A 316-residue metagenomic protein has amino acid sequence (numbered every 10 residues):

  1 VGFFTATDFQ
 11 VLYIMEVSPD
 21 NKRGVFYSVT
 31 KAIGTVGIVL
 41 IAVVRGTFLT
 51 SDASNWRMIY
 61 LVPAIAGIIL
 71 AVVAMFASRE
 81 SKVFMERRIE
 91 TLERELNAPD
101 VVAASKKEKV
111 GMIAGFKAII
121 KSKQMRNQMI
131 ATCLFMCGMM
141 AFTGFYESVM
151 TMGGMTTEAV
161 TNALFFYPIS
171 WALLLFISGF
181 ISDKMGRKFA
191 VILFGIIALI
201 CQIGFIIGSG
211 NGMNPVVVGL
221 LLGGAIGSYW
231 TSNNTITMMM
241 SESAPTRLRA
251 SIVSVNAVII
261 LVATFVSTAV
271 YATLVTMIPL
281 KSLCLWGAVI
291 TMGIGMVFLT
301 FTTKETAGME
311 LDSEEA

Functional and structural regions predicted by a protein language model:
F4-T5, K22-L49, A66-G67, N256-T268: Glycine-rich segments within core transmembrane alpha-helices of 12-TM secondary carriers
T5-S18, W230-A244: Intracellular juxtamembrane helix-capping segments at the cytosolic ends of symmetry-related transmembrane helices
D20-V29, T157-E158, T246-N256: Loop-to-transmembrane helix entry/capping segments in MFS-fold secondary transporters and related SLC/MFSD carriers
R57-F76, C284-T300: Symmetry-related core transmembrane helices of the 12-TM Major Facilitator Superfamily/SLC fold
R87-N127: Juxtamembrane intracellular "pre-TM" segments in multi-pass secondary transporters
K121-L175, T268: Extracytoplasmic gate region of multi-pass secondary transporters
S182, G186-M239: C-terminal transmembrane helical hairpin of 12-TM major facilitator-type secondary transporters
S241-M277: A late C-terminal transmembrane helix in Major Facilitator Superfamily
